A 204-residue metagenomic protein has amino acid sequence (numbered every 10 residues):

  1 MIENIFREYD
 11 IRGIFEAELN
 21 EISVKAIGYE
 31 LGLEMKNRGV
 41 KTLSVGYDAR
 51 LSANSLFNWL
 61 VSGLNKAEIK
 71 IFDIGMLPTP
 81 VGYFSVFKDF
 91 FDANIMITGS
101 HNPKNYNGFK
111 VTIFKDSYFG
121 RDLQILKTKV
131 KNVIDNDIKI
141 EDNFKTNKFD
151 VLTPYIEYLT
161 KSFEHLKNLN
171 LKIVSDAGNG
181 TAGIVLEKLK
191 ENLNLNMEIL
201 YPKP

Functional and structural regions predicted by a protein language model:
M1-S62, K66-E68, F144-I173: An N-terminal, well-structured beta->alpha segment
Y9, F15-L19, S23, V81 (+3 more regions): Solvent-exposed, flexible loop/coil residues
I27, P78, A182: Catalytic-loop motifs flanking and including active-site residues across diverse enzymes
E34, K88, N192: Active-site catalytic microenvironments for nucleophilic, acid-base chemistry
M35, V86, V130-V133: Hydrophobic residues in alpha-helical segments
G39-F114: Ferredoxin-reductase
N107-P204: Gly/Ser/Thr-enriched, mixed-charge loops and adjacent short helices that form phosphate/oxyanion-binding elements
